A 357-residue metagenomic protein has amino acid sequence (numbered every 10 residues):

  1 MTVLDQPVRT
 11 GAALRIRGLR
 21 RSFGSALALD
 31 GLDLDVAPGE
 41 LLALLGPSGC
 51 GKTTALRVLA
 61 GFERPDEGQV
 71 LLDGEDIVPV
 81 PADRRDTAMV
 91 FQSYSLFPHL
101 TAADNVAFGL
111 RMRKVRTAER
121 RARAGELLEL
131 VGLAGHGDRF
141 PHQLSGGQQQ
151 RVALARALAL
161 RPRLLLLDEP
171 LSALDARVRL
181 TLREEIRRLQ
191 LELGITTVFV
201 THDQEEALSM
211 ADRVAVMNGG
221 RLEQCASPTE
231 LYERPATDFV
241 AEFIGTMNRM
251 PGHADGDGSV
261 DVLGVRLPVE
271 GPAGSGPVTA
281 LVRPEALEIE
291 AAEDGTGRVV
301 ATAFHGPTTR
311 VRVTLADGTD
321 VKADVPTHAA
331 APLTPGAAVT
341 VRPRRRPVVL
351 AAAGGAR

Functional and structural regions predicted by a protein language model:
V3, M247, D257-R357: Non-catalytic connector elements of ABC transporters
L41, A82-T237: ABC ATPase nucleotide-binding domains
L45-P47: The feature captures the beta-strand-to-loop junction immediately N-terminal to the Walker
T53-L56, V152: ABC ATPase nucleotide-binding domain helices that frame the ATP-binding cleft
A60: Helix-to-loop junction immediately C-terminal to a conserved catalytic motif
G68-D76: Conserved ABC transporter NBD signature motif
